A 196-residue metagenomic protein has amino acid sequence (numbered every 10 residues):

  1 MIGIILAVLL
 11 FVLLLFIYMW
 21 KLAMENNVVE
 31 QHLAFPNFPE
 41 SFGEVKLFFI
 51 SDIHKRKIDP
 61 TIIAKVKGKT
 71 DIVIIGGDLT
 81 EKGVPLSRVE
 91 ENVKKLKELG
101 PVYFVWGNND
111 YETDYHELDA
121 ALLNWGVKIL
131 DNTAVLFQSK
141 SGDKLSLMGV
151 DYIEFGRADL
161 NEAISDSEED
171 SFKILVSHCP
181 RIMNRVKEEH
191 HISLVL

Functional and structural regions predicted by a protein language model:
M1-S41: N-terminal membrane-anchoring alpha-helices
I4-L13, A34-N37, A64-K65, E90-N92 (+2 more regions): A broad, low-specificity signal for short, low-complexity segments enriched in glycine/proline and polar/charged
V28, E44-K46, K144: Short, mixed charged/polar active-site loops that provide acid/base catalysis or chelate metal/phosphate cofactors
F35-N37, K55-K57, E81, Y111-L194: Conserved catalytic scaffold of divalent metal-dependent phosphoesterases
F42-G43, G68-K69, E98, S141-D143 (+1 more regions): Residue-level preference for short coil/turn positions at secondary-structure junctions
V45-L130, L136: Membrane-embedded segments
L47-F49, I72-I75, Y103, L147-G149 (+2 more regions): Structural motif
